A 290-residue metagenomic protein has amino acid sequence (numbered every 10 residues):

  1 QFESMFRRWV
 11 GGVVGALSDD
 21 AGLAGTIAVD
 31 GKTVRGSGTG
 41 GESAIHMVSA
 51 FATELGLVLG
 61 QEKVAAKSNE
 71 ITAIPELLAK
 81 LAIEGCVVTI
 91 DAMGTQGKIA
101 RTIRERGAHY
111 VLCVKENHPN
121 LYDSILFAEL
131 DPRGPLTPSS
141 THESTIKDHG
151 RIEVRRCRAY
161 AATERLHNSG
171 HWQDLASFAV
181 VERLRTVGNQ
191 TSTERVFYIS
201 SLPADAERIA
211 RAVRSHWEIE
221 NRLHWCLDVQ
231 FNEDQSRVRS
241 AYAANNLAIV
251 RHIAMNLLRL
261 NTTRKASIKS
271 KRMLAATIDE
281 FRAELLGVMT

Functional and structural regions predicted by a protein language model:
Q1-I90, T95-K98: Conserved, well-structured functional cores that handle cations and Mg-NTP chemistry
Q1-R8, I90-Q96, I103, V238-Y242 (+3 more regions): Short, positively charged, Gly/Tyr-enriched micro-motifs that form contact patches at catalytic or ligand/partner
G11, A79, A108, L130 (+2 more regions): Generic secondary-structure signature for well-ordered alpha-helical cores
D30, Y110, E220: Residue-level signature of catalytic and energy-coupling elements of molecular machines, predominantly ATP/GTP-dependent
A44-H46, G97-K115: A short alpha/beta connector and helix-capping loop motif
H109, K115-S215: An anionic, glycine-rich sequence signature occurring as long contiguous blocks
P203-V238: Short amphipathic alpha-helical "interface-anchor" segments enriched in bulky aromatics
C226-T290: A short, flexible helix-boundary coil/loop motif
